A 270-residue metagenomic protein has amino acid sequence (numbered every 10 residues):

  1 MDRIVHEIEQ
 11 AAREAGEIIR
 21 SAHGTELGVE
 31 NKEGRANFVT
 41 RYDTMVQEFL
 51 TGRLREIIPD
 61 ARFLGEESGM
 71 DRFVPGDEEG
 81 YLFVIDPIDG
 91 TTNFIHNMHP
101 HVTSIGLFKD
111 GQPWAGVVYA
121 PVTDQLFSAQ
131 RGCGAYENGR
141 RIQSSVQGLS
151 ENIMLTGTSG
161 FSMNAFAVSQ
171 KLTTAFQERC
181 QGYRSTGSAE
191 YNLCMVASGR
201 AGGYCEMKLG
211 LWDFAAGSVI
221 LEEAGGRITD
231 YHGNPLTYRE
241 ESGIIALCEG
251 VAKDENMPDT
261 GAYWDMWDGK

Functional and structural regions predicted by a protein language model:
M1-I88, G269-K270: N-terminal subdomain of lithium-sensitive/metallo-dependent phosphomonoesterases centered on the IMPase/IPPase/PAP
I19, D43, L54, T91 (+5 more regions): Residue-level signal for inorganic ion chemistry
T44, E67, P87-G90, P121 (+4 more regions): Generic detector of well-ordered alpha-helical packing
L64-S68, Y136-N138, R227-I228: Short gly/ser/thr-rich secondary-structure transition/capping motifs
F73-Y136: DPxDG-like acidic metal-binding loop motif
F108-Q112, V122, R131-G134, R140 (+4 more regions): Short loop segments at secondary-structure junctions
P113, R141-Q143, P235: Short, solvent-exposed loop/turn motifs
S145-K270: An extended, acidic
